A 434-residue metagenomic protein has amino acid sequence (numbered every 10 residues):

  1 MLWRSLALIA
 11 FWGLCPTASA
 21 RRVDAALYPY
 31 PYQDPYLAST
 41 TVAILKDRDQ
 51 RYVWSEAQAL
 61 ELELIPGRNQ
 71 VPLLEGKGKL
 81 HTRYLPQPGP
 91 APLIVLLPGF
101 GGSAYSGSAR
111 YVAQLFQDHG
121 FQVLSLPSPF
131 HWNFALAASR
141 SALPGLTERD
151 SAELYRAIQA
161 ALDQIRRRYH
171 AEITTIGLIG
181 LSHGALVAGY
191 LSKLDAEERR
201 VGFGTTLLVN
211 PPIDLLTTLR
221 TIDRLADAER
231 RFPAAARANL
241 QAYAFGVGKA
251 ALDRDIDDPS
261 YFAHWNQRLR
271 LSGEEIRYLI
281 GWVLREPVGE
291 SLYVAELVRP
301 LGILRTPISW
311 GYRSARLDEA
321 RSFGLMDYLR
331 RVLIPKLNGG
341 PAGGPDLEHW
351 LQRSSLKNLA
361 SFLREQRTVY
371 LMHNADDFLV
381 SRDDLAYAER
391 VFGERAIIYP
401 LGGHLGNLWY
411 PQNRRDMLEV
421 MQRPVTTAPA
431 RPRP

Functional and structural regions predicted by a protein language model:
R22-G89: N-terminal cap/lid segment of alpha/beta-hydrolase-fold proteins
K79, L85-W132, R382: Short, surface-exposed "cap/lid" segments of acyl-processing enzymes
L143-R168: Alpha/beta-hydrolase active-site loop
I179-A188: Gly/Ala-rich beta-loop-alpha elbow adjacent to hydrolase catalytic centers
K193-R313: Alpha/beta-hydrolase-fold enzymes
E365, Y370-H373: Short beta-strand/loop motif that positions the catalytic acidic residue of the alpha/beta-hydrolase fold
F378-D384: Conserved alpha/beta-hydrolase "acid-adjacent" motif
G402-R414: Catalytic histidine-centered segment of alpha/beta-hydrolase-like enzymes
